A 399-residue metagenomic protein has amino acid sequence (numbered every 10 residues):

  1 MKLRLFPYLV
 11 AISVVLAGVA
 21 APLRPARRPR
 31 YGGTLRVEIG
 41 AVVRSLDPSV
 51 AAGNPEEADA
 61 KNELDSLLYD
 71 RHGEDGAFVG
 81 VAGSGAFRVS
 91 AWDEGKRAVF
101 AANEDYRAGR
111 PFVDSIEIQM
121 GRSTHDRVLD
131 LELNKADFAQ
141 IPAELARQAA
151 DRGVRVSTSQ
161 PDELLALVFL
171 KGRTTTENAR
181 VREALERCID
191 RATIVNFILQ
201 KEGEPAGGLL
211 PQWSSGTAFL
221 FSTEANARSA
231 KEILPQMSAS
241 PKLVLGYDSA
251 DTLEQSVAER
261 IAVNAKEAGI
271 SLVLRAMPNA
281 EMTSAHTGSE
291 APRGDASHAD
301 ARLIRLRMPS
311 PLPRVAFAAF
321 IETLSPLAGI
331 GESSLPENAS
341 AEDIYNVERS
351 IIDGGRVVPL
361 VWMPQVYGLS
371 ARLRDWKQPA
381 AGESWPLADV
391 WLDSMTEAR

Functional and structural regions predicted by a protein language model:
K2-S84, R187: Exposed, low-complexity coil/turn segments of extracytoplasmic
R28, N196, V273-T283, R305 (+2 more regions): Extracytoplasmic/peripheral linker and loop segments enriched in polar/acidic and small residues with frequent Thr/Pro
G33-V42, G85-R88, A98-V99, D114-M120 (+2 more regions): Short, well-ordered beta-strand elements
R36, A86, D114-S115, L133 (+5 more regions): Alpha-helical secondary-structure segments
A51-V89, A108-F112, A149-S159, V168-N178 (+4 more regions): Short, solvent-exposed loop/beta-turn-alpha elements that line the ligand-binding surface or hinge of extracytoplasmic
D105-Q148, S271: Ligand-site clamp/hinge motif
Q200, E204-M237, S249-S256: Structural transition elements
P235-R305: Ligand/substrate-recognition segments at binding pockets and active sites
